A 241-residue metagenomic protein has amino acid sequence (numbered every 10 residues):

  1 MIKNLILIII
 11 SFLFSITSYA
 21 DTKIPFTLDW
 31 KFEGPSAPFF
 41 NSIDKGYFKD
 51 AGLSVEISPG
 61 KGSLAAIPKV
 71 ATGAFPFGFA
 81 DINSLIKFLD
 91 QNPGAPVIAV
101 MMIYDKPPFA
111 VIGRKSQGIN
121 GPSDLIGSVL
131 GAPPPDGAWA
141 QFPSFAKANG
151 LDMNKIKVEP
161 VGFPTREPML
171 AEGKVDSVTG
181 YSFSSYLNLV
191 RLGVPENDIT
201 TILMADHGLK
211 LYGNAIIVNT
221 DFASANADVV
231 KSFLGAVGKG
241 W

Functional and structural regions predicted by a protein language model:
N4-S15: Bacterial N-terminal signal peptides
L7, K31, D44, L53 (+3 more regions): Residue-level marker of positions within ordered structural domains that often coincide with functionally constrained
I16-A20: Sec/Tat signal peptide C-region and signal peptidase I cleavage site
K23-G162, R166-E172, D176-F183, I202-M204 (+1 more regions): Short, glycine-/small- and polar/acidic-enriched structural segments that line small-molecule recognition paths
P164-M169, K174-W241: Pocket-lining segment of extracytoplasmic ligand-binding domains
